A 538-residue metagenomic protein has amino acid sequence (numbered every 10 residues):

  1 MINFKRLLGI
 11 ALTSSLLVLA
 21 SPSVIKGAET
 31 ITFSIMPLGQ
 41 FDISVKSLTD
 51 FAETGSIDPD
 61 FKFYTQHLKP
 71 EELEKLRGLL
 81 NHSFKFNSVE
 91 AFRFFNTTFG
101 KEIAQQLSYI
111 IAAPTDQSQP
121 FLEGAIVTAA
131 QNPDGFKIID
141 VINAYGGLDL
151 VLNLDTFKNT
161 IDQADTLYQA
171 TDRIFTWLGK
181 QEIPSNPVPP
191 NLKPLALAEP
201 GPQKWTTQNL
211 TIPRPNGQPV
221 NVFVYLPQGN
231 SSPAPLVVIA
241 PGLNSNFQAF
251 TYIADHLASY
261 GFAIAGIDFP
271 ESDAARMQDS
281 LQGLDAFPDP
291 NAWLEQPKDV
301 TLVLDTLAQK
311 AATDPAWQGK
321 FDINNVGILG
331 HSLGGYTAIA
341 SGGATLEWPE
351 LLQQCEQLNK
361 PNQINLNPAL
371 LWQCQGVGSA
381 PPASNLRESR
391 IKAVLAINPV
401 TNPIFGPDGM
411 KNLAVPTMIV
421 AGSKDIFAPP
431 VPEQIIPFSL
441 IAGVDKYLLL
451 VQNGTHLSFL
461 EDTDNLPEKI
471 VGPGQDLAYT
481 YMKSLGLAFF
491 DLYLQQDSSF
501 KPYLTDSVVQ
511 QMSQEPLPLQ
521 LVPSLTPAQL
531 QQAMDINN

Functional and structural regions predicted by a protein language model:
I35, G39-S44, T49-P190: Mature extracellular/secreted ectodomains of secretory-pathway proteins
K180-S232: N-terminal cap/lid segment of alpha/beta-hydrolase-fold proteins
S232-G242: Short beta-strand element of the alpha/beta-hydrolase
G242, G330-A338: Gly/Ala-rich beta-loop-alpha elbow adjacent to hydrolase catalytic centers
N244, Q248-T251, H256, D268-E295 (+1 more regions): Cap/lid segment of the alpha/beta-hydrolase catalytic domain
A286-I323, A340, E350-N367, A380: Alpha/beta-hydrolase active-site loop
L413, I419-A421: Short beta-strand/loop motif that positions the catalytic acidic residue of the alpha/beta-hydrolase fold
I426-E433: Conserved alpha/beta-hydrolase "acid-adjacent" motif
